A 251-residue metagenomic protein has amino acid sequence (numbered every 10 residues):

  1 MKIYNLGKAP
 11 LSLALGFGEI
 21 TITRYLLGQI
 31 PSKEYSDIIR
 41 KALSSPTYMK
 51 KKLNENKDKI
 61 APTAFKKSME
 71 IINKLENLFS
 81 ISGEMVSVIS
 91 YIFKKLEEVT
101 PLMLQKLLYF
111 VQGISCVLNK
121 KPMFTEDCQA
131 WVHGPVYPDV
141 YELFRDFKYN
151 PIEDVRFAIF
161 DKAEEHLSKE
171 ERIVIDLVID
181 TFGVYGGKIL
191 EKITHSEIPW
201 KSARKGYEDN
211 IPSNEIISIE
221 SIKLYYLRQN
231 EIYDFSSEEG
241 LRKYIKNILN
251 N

Functional and structural regions predicted by a protein language model:
M1-P10: Short basic helix-loop element that most often maps to the first helix and adjoining turn of HTH DNA-binding modules
A9-P10, I20, R24-N251: Domain-edge interaction signal
